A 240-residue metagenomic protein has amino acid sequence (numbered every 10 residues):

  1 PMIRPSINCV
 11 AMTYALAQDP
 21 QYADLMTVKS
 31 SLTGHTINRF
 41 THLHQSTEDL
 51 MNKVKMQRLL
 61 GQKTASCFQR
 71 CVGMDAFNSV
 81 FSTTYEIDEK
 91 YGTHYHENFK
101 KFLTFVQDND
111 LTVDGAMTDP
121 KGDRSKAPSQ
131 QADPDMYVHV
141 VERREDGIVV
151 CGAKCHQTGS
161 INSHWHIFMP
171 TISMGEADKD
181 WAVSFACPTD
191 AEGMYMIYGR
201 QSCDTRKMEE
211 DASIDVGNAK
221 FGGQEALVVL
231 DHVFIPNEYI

Functional and structural regions predicted by a protein language model:
P1-D19: N-terminal-proximal low-complexity accessory segments that begin disordered and transition into the first
R4, H35-R39, S129-Q131: Glycine-rich loop at the start of a catalytic domain that most often binds anionic cofactors/ligands
P5-N8, S31, H35, G223 (+1 more regions): Terminal targeting/low-complexity segments that flank the catalytic cores of oxidoreductases
N8-A11, T104-Q107, V149: Generic structural signal for well-ordered, non-transmembrane alpha-helical segments in soluble/cytosolic regions
Q18-V113, W165: Internal helix-loop-helix
D110-D123: A short, Trp-centered hydrophobic/proline-enriched beta-strand micro-motif
P120-I240: FAD-binding core of flavoproteins
